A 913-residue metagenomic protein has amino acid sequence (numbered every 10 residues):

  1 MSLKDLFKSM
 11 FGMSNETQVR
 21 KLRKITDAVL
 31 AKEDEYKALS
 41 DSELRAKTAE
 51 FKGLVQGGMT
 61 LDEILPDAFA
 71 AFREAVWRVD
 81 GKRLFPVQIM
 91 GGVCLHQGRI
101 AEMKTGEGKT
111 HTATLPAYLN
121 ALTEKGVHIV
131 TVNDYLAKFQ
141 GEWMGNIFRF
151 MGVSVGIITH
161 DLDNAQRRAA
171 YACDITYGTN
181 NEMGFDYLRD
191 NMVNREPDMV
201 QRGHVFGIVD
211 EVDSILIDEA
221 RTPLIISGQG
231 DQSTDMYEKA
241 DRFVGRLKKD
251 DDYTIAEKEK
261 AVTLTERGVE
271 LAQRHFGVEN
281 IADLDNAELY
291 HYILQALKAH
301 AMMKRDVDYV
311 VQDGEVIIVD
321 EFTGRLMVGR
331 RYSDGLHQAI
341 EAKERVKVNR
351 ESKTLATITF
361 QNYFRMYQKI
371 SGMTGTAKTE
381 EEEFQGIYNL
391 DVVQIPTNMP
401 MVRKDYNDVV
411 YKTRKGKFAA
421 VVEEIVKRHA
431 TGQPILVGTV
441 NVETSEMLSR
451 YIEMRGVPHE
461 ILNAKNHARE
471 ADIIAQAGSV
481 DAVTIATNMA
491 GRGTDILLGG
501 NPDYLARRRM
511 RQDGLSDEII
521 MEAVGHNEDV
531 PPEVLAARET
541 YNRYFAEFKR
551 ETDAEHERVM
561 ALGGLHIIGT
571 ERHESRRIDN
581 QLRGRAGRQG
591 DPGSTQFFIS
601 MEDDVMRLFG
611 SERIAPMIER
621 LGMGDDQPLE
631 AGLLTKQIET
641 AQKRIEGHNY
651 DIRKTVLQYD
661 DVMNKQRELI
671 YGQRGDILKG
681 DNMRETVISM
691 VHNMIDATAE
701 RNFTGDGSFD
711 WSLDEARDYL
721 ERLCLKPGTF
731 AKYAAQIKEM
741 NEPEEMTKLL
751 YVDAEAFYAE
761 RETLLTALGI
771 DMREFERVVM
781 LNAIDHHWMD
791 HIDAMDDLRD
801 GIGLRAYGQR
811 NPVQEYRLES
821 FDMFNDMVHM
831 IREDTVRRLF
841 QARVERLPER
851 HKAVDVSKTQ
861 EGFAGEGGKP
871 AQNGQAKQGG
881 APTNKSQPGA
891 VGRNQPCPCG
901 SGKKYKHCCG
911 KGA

Functional and structural regions predicted by a protein language model:
M1-S600, D604-G622, Y671-G672, I688 (+1 more regions): Conserved P-loop NTPase motor core
L6, E380, D481-A482, Q666 (+4 more regions): Generic detector of short, well-ordered, non-transmembrane alpha-helical segments enriched in hydrophobic residues
S14, V440, D495, N501-P502 (+7 more regions): Compositionally biased, intrinsically disordered low-complexity regions
Y36, Y309-I317, T323-R330, M560 (+7 more regions): Extended, charged helical/alpha-beta scaffold domains that provide interaction surfaces
P66, P197, P223, P434 (+8 more regions): Proline-rich intrinsically disordered, low-complexity coils
G432-S445, K679-G680, A734-E739, P898: Short, Lys/Glu-rich amphipathic helical modules
V437, I485, W788, F824 (+2 more regions): Hydrophobic, well-ordered secondary-structure elements that form the walls of internal hydrophobic environments
Q887-K906, G910: Short Cys/His-rich zinc-binding micro-motifs
